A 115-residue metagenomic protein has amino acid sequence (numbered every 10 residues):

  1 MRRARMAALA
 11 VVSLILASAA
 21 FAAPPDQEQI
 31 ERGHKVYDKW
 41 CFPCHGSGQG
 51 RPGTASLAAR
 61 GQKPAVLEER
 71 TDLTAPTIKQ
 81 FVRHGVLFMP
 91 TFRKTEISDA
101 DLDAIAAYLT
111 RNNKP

Functional and structural regions predicted by a protein language model:
M1, L16, N113-K114: Secondary-structure transition/hinge residues
M1-A10, P90: Bacterial N-terminal signal peptides that target proteins for export
A4, L14, A58-A59, F81: A generic structural signal for short, solvent-exposed coil/turn residues that cap or connect secondary-structure
L9-S18: Bacterial N-terminal signal peptides
A20-P25: Boundary at the C-terminal end of the N-terminal hydrophobic targeting segment
Q27-E28, L73: Short, conserved clusters of charged catalytic residues that mark active-site and nucleotide-handling motifs
E28-Q29, H34-K63, Q80, R111-P115: Periplasmic/extracellular electron-transfer cofactor-ligation site, primarily the c-type cytochrome heme-c attachment
A59-P115: Extracytoplasmic electron-transfer domains, predominantly the class I c-type cytochrome c fold
